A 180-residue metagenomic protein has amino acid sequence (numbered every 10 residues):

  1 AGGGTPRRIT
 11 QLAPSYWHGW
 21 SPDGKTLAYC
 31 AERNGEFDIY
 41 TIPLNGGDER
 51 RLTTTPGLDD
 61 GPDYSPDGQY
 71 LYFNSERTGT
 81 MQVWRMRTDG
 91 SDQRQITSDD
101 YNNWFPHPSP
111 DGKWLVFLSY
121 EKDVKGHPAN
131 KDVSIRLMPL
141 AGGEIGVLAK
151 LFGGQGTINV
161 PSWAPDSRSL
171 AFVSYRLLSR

Functional and structural regions predicted by a protein language model:
A1-R180: Sequence signature of WD/YWTD-type beta-propeller architectures
